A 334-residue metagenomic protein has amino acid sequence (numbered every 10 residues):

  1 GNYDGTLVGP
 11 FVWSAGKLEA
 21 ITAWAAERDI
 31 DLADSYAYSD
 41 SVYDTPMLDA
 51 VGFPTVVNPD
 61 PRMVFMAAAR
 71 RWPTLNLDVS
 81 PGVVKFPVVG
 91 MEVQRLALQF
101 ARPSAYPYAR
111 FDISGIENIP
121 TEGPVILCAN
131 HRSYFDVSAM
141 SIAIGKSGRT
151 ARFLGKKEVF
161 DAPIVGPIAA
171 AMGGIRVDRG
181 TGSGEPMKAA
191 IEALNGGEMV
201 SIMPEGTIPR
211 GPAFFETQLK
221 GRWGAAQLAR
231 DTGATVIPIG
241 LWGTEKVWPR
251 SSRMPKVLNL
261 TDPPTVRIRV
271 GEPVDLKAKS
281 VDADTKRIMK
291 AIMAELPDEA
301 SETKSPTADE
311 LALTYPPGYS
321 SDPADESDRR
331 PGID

Functional and structural regions predicted by a protein language model:
G1-Q99: C-terminal cap/substrate-recognition subdomain and adjoining C-terminal extension of metal-dependent phosphatase-like
W24-D31, P120-E122, L194-G196: Glycine-rich phosphate-binding loop signature in dinucleotide/nucleotide-binding domains
S35, G123-A129, E198-P204: Generic beta-sheet signal
M47-D49, L127, A229: Hydrophobic residues within well-ordered alpha-helices
V88-G115, A139, P163-M172: A transmembrane-helix-recognition feature enriched in membrane-embedded lipid enzymes and envelope glyco-/phospholipid
V89-L96, M187-D334: Non-catalytic C-terminal accessory region of glycerolipid acyltransferases and related lyso-lipid remodeling enzymes
T121-T181: Catalytic core of membrane glycerolipid acyltransferases/transacylases, capturing the structured, soluble-facing
